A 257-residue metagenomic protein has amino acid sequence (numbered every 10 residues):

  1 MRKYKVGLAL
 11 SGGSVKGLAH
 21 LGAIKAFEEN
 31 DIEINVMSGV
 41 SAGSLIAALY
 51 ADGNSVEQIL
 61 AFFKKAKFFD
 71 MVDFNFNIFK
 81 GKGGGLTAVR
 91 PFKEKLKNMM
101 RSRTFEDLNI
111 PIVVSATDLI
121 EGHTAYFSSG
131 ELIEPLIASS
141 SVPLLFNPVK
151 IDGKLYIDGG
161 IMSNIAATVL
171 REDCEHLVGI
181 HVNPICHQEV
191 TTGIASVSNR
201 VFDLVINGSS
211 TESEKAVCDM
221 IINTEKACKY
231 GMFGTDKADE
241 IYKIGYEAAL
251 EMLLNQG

Functional and structural regions predicted by a protein language model:
M1-V40, A48-G257: Patatin-like phospholipase
